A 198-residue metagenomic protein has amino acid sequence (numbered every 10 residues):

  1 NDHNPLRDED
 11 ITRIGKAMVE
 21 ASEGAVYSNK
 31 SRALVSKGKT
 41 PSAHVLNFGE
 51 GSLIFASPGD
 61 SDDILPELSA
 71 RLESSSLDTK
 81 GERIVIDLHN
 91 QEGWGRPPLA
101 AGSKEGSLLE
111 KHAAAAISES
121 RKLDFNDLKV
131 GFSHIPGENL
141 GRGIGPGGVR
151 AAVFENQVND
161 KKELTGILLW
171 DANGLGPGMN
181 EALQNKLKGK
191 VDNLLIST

Functional and structural regions predicted by a protein language model:
N1-T198: Terminal domain-initiation and capping elements
